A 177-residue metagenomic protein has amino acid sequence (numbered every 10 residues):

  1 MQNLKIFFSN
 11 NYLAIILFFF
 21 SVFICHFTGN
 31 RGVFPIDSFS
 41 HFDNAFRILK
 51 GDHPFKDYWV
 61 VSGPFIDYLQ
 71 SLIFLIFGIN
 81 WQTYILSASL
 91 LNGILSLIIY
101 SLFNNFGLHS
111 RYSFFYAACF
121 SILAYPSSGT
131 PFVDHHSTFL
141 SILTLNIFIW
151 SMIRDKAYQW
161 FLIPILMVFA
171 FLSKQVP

Functional and structural regions predicted by a protein language model:
M1-C25, S110, Y158: Start-transfer (signal-anchor) and selected internal transmembrane alpha helices of multi-pass inner/ER membrane
I15-I16, Y68, L86, F114-A118 (+1 more regions): Hydrophobic alpha-helical transmembrane segments
G29-N44, F55-L72, I79-Q82: Extracytoplasmic catalytic/substrate-binding loops of multi-pass membrane glycan-assembly enzymes
S62, I66, Q70-F74, G78 (+3 more regions): Transmembrane alpha-helices of multi-pass, membrane-embedded glycan-processing enzymes that use lipid-linked
I94, I99-I122, D155-Q159: Transmembrane-helix signature of polytopic, membrane-embedded enzymes that assemble or transfer cell-envelope glycans
N105-G107, T144-F161, A170: Membrane-interface transmembrane helices that cradle and orient dolichyl/undecaprenyl
S121, Q159-Q175: Membrane-interface alpha helices of multi-pass inner-membrane proteins
S127-T138: Short acidic/glycine- and proline-prone juxtamembrane loop motifs at membrane-interface regions of multi-pass membrane
